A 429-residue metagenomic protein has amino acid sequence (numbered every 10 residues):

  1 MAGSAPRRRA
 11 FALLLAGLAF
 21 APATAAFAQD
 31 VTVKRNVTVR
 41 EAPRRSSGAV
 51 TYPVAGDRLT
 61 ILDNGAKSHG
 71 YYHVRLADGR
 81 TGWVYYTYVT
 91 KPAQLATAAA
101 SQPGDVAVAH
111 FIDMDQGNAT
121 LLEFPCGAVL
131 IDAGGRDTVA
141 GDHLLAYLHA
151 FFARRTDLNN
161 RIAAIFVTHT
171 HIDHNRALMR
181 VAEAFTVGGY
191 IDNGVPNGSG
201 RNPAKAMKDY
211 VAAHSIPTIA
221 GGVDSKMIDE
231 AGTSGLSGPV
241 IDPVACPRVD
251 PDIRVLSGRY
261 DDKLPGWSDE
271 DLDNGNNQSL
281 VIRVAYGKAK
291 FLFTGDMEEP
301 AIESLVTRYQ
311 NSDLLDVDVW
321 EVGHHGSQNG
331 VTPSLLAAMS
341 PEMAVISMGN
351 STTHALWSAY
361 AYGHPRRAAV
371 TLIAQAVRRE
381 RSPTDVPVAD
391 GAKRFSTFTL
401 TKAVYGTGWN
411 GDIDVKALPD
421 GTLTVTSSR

Functional and structural regions predicted by a protein language model:
M1-L14: Bacterial N-terminal signal peptides that target proteins for export
A12-P22: Bacterial N-terminal signal peptides
P22-A28: Sec/Tat signal peptide C-region and signal peptidase I cleavage site
A28-R45, A55, D105, A109-F111: Short N-terminal segments immediately surrounding and downstream of signal-peptide cleavage
A49-T87: SH3/SH3-like beta-barrel superfamily modules
Y86-Q94: Structured surface patches comprising rigid loops and adjacent beta-strands/short helices at the edges of well-ordered
Q94, A98-A107, M114-D115, A150 (+3 more regions): Flexible, acidic/histidine-containing loops and adjacent segments that form or flank the divalent-metal
F111-T120, P125-L158, F166-E183, L256-Y360 (+1 more regions): Active-site-proximal loop/helix segments of hydrolase catalytic cores
